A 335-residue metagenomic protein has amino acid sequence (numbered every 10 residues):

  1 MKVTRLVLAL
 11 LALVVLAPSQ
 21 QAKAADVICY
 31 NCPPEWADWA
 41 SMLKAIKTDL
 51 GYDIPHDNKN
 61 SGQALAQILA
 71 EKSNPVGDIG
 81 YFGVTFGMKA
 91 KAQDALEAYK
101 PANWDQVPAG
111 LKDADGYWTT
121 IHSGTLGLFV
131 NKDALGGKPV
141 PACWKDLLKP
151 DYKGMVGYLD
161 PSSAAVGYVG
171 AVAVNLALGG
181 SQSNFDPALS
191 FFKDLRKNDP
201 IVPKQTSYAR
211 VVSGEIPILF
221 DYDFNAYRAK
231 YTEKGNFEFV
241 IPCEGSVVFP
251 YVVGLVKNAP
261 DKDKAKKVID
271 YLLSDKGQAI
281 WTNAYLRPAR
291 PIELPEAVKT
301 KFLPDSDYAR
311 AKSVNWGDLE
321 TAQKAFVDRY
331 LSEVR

Functional and structural regions predicted by a protein language model:
P18-A24: Sec/Tat signal peptide C-region and signal peptidase I cleavage site
A24-M88: Early extracytoplasmic/lumenal segment of secretory-pathway proteins
C32-A40, V76-E215: Extracytoplasmic ligand-binding site segments that recognize negatively charged/polar headgroups
V84-K91, V212, P217-N236: A ligand-binding cleft/hinge motif common to bilobed small-molecule-binding domains
Q106-A109, G124, L189-D194, P200-I201 (+2 more regions): Periplasmic-binding protein-like
G127-A134, V172-A177, F249-K262, I280-W281: A bilobed periplasmic-binding-protein/Venus flytrap-type ligand-binding module shared by bacterial periplasmic
V256-A311: Mature extracytoplasmic/periplasmic domains
V298-R335: Extracellular/periplasmic bilobal clamshell ligand-binding domains
